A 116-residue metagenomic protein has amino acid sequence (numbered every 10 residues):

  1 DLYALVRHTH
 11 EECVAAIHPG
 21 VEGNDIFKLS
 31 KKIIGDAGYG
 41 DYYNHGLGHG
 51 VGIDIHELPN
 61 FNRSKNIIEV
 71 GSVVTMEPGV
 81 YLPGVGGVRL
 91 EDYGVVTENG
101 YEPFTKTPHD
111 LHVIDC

Functional and structural regions predicted by a protein language model:
D1-C116: Active-site neighborhoods and metal-handling regions in enzymes and metal-associated proteins
